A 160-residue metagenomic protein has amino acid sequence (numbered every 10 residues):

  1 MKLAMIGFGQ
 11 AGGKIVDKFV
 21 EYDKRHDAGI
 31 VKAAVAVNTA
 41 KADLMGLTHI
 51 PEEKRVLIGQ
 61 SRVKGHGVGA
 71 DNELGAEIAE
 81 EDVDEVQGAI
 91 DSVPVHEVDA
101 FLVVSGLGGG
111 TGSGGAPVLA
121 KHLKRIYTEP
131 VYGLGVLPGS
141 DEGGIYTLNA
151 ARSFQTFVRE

Functional and structural regions predicted by a protein language model:
M1-E160: Tubulin/FtsZ superfamily GTPase core signature
